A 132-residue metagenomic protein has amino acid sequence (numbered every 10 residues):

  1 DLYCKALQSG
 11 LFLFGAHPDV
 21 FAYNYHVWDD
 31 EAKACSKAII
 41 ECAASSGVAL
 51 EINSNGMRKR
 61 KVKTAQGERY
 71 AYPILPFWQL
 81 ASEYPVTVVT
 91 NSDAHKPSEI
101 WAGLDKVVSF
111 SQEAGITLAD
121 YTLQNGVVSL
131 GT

Functional and structural regions predicted by a protein language model:
D1-E31: Hydrophobic, aromatic-enriched interface-forming segments
A22-Y23, V27-T132: Charged catalytic cores and adjacent phosphate/nucleic-acid-binding surfaces used for phosphate/nucleic-acid chemistry
